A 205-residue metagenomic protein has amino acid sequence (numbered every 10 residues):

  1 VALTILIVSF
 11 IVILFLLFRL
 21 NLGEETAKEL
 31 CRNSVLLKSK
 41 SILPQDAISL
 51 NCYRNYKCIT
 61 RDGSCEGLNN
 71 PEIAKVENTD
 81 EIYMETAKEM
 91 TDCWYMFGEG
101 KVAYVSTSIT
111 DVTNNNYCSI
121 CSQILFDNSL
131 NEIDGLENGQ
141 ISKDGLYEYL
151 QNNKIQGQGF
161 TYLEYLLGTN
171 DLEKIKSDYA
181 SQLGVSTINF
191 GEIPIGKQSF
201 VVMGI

Functional and structural regions predicted by a protein language model:
V1: Substrate/ligand-engaging "lid" and interaction regions
T4-I205: Long, compositionally biased, intrinsically disordered regions
